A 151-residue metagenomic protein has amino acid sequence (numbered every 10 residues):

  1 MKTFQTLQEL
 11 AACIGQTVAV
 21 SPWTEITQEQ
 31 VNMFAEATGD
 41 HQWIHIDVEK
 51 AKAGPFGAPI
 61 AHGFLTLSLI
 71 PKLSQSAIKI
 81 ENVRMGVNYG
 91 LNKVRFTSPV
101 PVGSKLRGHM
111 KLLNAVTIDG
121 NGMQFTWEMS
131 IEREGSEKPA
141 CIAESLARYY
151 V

Functional and structural regions predicted by a protein language model:
M1-A61, Y150-V151: Catalytic strand-loop segment that frames the active site of acyl-thioester-processing enzymes
M1-C13, P99-V151: HotDog/MaoC-like acyl-thioester-processing domains
I14-Q16, V20-P22, Q30, D40 (+3 more regions): A generic structural signal for short beta-strands and their flanking turns/coil linkers
N32-A35, L67-P71: Predominant activation on well-ordered alpha-helical scaffold segments within soluble catalytic domains
G54-A58, S68-H109: Hydrophobic beta-strand-centered segment that forms part of the acyl-chain substrate-binding groove
H62-T66: A solvent-exposed, acidic/Ser-Thr-rich amphipathic alpha-helical stretch
